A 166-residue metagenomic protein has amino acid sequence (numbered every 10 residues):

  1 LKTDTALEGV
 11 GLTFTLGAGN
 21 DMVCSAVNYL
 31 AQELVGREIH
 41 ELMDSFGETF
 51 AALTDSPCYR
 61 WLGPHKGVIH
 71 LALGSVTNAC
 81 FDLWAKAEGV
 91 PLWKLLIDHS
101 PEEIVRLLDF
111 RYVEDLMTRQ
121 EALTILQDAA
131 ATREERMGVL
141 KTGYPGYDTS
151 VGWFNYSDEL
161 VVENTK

Functional and structural regions predicted by a protein language model:
L1-K166: N-terminal capping/lid subdomain adjacent to the active-site entrance of alpha/beta enzymes
